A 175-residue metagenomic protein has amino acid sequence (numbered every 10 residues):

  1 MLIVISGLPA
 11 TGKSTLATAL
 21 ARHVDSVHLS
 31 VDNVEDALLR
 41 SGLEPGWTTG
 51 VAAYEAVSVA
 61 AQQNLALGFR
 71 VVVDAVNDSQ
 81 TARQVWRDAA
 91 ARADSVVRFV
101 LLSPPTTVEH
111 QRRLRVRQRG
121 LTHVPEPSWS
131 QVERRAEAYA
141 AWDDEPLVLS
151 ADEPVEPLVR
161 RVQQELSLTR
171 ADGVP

Functional and structural regions predicted by a protein language model:
L2: Walker A (P-loop) ATP-phosphate-binding motif of ABC ATPase nucleotide-binding domains
I5: Hydrophobic anchor at the beta1->P-loop junction of P-loop NTPases
P9: The conserved Walker
G12: Conserved glycine(s) of the Walker
T15-L67: Conserved substrate/cofactor phosphate-moiety recognition/catalytic segment in nucleotide-dependent phosphotransferases
A52-A93: Glycine-rich phosphate-binding loop used to anchor ATP phosphates in small-molecule kinases, encompassing both
A93-L114: Conserved phosphate-donor/acceptor-positioning beta-strand/loop module used by diverse small-molecule
R119-R161, P175: Small-molecule kinase domains that catalyze NTP-dependent phosphoryl transfer to phosphate-bearing small molecules
